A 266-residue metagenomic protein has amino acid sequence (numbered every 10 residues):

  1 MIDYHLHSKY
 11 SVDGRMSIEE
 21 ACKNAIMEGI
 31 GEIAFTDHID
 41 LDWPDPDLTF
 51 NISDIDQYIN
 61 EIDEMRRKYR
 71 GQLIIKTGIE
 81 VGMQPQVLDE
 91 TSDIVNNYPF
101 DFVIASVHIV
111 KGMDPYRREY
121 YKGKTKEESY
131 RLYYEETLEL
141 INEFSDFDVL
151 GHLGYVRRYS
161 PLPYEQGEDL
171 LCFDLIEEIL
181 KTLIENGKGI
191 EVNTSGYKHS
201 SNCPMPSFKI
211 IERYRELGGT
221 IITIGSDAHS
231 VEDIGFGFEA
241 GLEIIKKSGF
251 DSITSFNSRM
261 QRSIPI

Functional and structural regions predicted by a protein language model:
M1-D3, E32-A34, I74-G78, D101-I104 (+4 more regions): Structural preference for beta-strand elements that scaffold enzyme active sites
M1-P85, I94-N97, Y159-L170, T194 (+3 more regions): An N-terminally biased module of ancient metal coordination in phosphate/nucleic-acid-related enzymes
H5, A25, V103, H152 (+3 more regions): Conserved, mostly hydrophobic/aromatic
H38, L153, G219-G235, S255-S258: Short acidic/histidine-rich active-site segments
T49-E185: Extended substrate/RNA-proximal surfaces in nucleic-acid metabolism proteins
N97-D101, F144, I210-I222, E239-T254: Structural recognition of alpha->loop->beta junctions
L180-A228: Glycine/small-residue-rich hydrophobic helix-like segments
G249-I266: Extended, intrinsically disordered, low-complexity segments
